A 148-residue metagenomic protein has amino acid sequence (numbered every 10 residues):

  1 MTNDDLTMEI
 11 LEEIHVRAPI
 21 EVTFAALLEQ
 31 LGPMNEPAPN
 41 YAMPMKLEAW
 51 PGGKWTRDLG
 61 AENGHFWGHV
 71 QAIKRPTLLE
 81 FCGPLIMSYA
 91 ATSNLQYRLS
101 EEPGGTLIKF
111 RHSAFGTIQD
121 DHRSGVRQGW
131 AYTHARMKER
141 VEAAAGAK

Functional and structural regions predicted by a protein language model:
M1-L11: Short acidic N-proximal helix/loop "leader" segments that mark the beginning of a domain or an inter-domain linker
D4-L6, L47, G60-E62, M87-A91 (+1 more regions): A generic structural micro-feature
L11, A18, E29-F66, P76-L78: Short beta-edge strand/loop motif at the mouth of beta-sheet-based domains
E12-I14, W67-Q71, S93-E101: Hydrophobic/aromatic beta-strand elements that line small-molecule binding cavities or substrate pockets in beta-rich
L78-Y97: Mid-chain, well-packed structural core segment of small domains
L85-S88, R111-I118: Short, solvent-exposed aromatic-acidic interface loops
A114-K148: A conserved amphipathic terminal alpha-helix motif
